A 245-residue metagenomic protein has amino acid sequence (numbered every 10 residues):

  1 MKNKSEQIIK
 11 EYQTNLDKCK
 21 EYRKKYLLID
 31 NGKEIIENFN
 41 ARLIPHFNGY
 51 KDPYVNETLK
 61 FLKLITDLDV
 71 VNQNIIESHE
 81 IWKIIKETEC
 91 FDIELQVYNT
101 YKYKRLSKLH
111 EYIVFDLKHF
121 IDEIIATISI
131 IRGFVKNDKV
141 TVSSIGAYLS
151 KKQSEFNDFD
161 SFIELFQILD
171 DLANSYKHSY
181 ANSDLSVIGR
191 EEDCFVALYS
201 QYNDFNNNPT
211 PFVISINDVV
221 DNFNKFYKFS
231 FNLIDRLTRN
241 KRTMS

Functional and structural regions predicted by a protein language model:
M1-E111, A126-S245: Acidic, Ser/Thr/Gly/Pro-rich intrinsically disordered interaction regions
V114: C-terminal substrate/ligand-recognition segments
